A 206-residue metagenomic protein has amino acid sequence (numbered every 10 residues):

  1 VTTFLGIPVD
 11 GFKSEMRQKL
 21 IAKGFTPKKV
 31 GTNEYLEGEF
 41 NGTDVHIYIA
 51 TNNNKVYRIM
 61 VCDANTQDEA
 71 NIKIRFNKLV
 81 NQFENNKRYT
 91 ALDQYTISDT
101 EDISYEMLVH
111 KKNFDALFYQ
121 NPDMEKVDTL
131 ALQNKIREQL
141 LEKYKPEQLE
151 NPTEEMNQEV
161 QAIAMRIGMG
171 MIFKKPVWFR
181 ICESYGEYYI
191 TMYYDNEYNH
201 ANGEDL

Functional and structural regions predicted by a protein language model:
V1-T26, N65-L206: Non-cytosolic coordination micro-motifs
K28-V30, I59, Q94: Residue-level detector of high-confidence beta-strand sites
V30-L36: Short, hydrophobic/aromatic-rich segments at coil-to-beta transitions
L36-N81: Mid-chain, structured segments of secreted extracytoplasmic proteins
